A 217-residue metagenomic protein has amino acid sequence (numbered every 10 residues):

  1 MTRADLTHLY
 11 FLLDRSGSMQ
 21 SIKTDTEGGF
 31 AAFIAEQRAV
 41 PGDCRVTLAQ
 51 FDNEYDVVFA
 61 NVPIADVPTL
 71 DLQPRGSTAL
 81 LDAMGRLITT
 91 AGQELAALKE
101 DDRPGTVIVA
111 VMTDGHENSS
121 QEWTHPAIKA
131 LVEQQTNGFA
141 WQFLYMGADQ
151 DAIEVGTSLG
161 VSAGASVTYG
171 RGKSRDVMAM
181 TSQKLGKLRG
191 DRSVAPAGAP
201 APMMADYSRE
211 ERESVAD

Functional and structural regions predicted by a protein language model:
M1-D217: Acidic, low-complexity intrinsically disordered regions
